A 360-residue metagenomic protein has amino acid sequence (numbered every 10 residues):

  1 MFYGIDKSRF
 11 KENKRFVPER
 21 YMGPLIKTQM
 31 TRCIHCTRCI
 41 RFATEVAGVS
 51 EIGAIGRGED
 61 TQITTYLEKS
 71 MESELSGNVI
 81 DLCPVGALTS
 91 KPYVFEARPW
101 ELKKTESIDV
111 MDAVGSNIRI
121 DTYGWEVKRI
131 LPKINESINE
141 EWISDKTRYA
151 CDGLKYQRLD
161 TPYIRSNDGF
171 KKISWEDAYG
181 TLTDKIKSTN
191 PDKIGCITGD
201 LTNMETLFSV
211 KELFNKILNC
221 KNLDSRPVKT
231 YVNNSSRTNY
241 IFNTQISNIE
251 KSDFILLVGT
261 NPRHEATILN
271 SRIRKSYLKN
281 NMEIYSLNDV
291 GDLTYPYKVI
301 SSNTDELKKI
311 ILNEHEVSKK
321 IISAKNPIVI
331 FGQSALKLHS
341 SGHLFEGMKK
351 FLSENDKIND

Functional and structural regions predicted by a protein language model:
M1-T31, V46-I80, K91-E96, G124: Ferredoxin-type iron-sulfur electron-transfer modules in oxidoreductases and energy-metabolism complexes
Q29-M30, H35-C36, I40-R41, V46-A47 (+3 more regions): Catalytic alpha/large subunits of respiratory electron-transfer oxidoreductases, centered on bis-MGD molybdoenzymes
